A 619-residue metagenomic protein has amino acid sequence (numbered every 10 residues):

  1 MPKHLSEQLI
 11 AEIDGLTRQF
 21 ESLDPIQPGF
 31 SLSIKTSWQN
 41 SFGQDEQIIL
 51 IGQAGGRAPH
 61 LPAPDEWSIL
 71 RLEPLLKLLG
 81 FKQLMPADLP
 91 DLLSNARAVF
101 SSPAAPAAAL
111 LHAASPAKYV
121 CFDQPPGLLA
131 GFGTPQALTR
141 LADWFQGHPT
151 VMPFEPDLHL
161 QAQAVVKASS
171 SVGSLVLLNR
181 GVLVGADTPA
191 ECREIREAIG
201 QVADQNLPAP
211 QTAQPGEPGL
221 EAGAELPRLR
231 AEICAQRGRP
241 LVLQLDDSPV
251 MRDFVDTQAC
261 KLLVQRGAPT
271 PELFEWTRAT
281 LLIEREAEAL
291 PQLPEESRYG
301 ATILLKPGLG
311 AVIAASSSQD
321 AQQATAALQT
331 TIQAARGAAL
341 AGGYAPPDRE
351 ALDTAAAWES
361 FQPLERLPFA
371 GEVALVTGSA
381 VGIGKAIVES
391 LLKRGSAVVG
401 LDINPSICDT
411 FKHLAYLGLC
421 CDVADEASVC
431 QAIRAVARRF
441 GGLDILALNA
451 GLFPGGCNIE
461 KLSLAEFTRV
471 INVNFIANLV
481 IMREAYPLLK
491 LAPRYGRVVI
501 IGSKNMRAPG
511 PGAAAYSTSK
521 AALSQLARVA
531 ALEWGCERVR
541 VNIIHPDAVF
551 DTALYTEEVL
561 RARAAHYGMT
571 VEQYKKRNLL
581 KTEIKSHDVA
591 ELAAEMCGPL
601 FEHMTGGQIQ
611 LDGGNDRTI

Functional and structural regions predicted by a protein language model:
M1-A374, A386: Glycine-rich flexible loops
G456, L600, T605-I619: Short C-terminal tail/terminal secondary-structure segment of NAD(P)H-dependent dehydrogenase/reductase domains
C457-I459, S463-T468: Substrate-binding pocket helix/loop in short-chain dehydrogenase/reductase
M482, S519-A522, A527: Active-site helix of classical SDR
P487, L532-E533, E602: Alpha-helical segment proximal to the catalytic Tyr-Lys
S503: Residue(s) in the substrate-gating loop at a strand-loop-helix junction that position the organic substrate next
G535, R540, M604-G606: Short, small/polar-rich loop/turn modules that mediate ligand/substrate recognition or access, typified
